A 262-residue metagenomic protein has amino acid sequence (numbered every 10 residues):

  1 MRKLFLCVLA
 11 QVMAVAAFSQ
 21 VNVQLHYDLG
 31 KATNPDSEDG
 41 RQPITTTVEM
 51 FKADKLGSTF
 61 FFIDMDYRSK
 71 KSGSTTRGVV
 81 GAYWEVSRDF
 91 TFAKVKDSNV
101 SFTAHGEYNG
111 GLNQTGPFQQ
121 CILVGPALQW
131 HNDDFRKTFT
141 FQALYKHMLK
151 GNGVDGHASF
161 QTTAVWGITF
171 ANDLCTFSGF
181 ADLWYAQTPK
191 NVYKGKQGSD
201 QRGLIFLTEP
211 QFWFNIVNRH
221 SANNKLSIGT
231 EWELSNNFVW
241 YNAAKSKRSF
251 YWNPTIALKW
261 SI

Functional and structural regions predicted by a protein language model:
S19-R68: Short glycine/proline- and aromatic-enriched beta-strand/turn motifs that initiate or cap beta-hairpins
Q20, F51, L56-F60, T91-T103 (+3 more regions): Short loop/turn motifs that connect adjacent beta-strands in outer-membrane beta-barrel proteins
Y27-K31, M65-S69, G106-L112, A143-L149 (+3 more regions): Transmembrane beta-strands of outer-membrane beta-barrel pores
E38-Q42, T75-G81, T115-Q120, N152-A158 (+2 more regions): Replace "Gram-negative outer membrane beta-barrel proteins" with "bacterial and organellar outer membrane beta-barrel
V48, V86, V124-P126, T162-W166 (+2 more regions): Membrane-embedded beta-strands of outer-membrane beta-barrel proteins, especially the hydrophobic/small aromatic
M148-S227, L234-N237, W260-I262: Outer-membrane beta-barrel transmembrane domain signature
F250-I262: Outer-membrane beta-barrel "beta-signal"
